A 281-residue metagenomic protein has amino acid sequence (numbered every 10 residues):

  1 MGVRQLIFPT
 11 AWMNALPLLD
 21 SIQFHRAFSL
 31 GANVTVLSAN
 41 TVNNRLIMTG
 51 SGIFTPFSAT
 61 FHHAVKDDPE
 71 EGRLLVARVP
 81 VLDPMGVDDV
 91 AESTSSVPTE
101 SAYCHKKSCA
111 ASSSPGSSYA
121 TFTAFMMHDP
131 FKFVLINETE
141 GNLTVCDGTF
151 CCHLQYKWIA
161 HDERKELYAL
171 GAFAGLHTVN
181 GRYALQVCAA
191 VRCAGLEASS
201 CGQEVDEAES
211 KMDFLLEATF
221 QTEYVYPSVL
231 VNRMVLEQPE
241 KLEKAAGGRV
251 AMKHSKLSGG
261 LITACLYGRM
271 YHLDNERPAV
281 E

Functional and structural regions predicted by a protein language model:
M1-E281: Enzyme catalytic cores with a strong preference for nitrogen-chemistry domains
